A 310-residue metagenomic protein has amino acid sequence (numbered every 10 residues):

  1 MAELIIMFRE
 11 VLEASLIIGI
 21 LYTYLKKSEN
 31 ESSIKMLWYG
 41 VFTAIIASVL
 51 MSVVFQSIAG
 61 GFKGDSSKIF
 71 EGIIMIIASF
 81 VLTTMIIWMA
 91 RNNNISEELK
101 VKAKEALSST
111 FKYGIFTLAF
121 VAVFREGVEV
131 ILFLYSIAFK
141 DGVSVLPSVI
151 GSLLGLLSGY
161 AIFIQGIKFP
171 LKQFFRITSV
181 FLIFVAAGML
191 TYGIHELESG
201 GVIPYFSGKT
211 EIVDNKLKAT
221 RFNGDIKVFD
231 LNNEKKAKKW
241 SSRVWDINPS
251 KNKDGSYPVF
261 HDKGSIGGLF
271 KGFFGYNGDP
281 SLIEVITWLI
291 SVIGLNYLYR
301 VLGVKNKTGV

Functional and structural regions predicted by a protein language model:
M1-V310: Multi-pass alpha-helical transmembrane bundle typical of ion/small-solute transporters and intramembrane aspartyl
